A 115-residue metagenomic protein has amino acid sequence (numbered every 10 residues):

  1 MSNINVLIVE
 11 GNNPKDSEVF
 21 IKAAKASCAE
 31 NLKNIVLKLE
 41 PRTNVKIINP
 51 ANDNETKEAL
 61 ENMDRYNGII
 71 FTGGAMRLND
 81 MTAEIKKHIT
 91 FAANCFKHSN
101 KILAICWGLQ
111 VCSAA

Functional and structural regions predicted by a protein language model:
M1-T90, N94-H98: N-terminal beta1-alpha1 cap of cysteine-dependent amidohydrolase-like domains
F96-A115: Catalytic nucleophile loop
